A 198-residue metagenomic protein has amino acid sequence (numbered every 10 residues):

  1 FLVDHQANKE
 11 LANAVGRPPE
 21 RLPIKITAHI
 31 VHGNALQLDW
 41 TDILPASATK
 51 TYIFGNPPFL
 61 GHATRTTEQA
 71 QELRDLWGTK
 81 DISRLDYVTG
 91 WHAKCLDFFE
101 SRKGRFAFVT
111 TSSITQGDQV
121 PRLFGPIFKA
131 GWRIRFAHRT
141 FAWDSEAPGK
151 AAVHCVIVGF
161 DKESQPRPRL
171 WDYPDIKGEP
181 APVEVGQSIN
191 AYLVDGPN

Functional and structural regions predicted by a protein language model:
F1-E20, I24-K25, A35-N198: Signature of N6-adenine DNA methyltransferases within the class I
